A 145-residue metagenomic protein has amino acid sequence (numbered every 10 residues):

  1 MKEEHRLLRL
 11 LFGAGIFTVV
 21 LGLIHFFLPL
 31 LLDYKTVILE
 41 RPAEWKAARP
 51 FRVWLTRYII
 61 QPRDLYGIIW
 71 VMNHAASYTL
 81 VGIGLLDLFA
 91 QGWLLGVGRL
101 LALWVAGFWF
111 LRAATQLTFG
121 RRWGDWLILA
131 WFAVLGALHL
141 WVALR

Functional and structural regions predicted by a protein language model:
M1-L8, R145: Short, strongly hydrophobic alpha-helical membrane anchors
R9-L28: N-terminal signal-anchor transmembrane alpha helix
G22, L28-L32, E40-Q91, L103-G107: Core segments of alpha-helical transmembrane spans in multipass integral membrane proteins
L30-R41, G92, G120-G124, L144: Transmembrane helix-loop junctions in multipass membrane proteins, especially transporters and channels
G84-L100, L117-G120: Juxtamembrane helix-break-helix junctions at the cytosolic face of small multi-pass alpha-helical membrane proteins
L95, A106-L127: Membrane-helix boundary connector in multi-pass membrane proteins
I128-H139: Small-residue-rich segments of transmembrane alpha-helices in multi-pass membrane proteins, especially helix faces
H139-R145: Juxtamembrane boundary at the C-terminal end of a transmembrane helix
